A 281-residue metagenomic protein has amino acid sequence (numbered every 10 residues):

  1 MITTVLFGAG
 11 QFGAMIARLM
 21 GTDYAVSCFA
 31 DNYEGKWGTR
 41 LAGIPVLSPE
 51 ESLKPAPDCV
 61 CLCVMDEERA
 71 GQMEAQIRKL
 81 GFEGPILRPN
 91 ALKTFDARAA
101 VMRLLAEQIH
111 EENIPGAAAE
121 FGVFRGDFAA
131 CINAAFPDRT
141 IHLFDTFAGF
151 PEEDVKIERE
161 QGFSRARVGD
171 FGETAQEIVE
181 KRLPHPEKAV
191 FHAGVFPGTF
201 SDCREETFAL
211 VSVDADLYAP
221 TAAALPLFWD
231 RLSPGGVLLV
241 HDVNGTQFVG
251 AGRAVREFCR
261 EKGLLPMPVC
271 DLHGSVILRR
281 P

Functional and structural regions predicted by a protein language model:
M1-P115: Hydrophobic, well-ordered beta-alpha structural blocks that scaffold small-molecule cofactor pockets
R88-K93, R103-E107, E111-P281: S-adenosylmethionine/decaboxylated-SAM
